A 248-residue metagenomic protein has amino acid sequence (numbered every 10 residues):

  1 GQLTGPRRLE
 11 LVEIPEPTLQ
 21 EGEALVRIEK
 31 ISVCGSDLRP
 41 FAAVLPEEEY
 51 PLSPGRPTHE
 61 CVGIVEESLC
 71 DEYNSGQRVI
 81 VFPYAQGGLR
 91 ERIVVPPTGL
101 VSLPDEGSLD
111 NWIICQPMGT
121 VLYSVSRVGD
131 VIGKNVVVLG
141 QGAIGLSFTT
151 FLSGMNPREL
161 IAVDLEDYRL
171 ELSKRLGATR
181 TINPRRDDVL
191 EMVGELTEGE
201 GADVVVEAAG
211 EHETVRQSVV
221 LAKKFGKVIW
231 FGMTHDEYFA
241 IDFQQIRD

Functional and structural regions predicted by a protein language model:
P15-S32, L45-A85: Glycine-rich beta-strand-centered segment in the early N-terminal region that forms part of a ligand/cofactor-binding
V44, E166, T234: Residues in the short beta-alpha loop(s) of Rossmann-like NAD(P)-binding domains
H59-E60, V79-L139: NAD(P)H dinucleotide-binding glycine-rich loop of Rossmann-like/cofactor-binding domains, especially the beta1-alpha1
E72-Y73, D130, A222: Short, well-ordered loop/turn sites that connect or cap secondary structure elements
R90, A178, G201-A202: Local beta-strand N-terminus motif with an aromatic residue
N111-R186, E191: Mid-domain Rossmann-like dinucleotide-binding core that forms the NAD(H)/NADP(H) cofactor-binding site
L190-V205: A short acidic, Gly/Pro-enriched loop at the edge of an enzyme's catalytic core that lines a small-molecule cofactor
H212-D248: Glycine-rich phosphate-binding loop and adjacent beta-alpha segment of Rossmann(oid) nucleotide-cofactor-binding
